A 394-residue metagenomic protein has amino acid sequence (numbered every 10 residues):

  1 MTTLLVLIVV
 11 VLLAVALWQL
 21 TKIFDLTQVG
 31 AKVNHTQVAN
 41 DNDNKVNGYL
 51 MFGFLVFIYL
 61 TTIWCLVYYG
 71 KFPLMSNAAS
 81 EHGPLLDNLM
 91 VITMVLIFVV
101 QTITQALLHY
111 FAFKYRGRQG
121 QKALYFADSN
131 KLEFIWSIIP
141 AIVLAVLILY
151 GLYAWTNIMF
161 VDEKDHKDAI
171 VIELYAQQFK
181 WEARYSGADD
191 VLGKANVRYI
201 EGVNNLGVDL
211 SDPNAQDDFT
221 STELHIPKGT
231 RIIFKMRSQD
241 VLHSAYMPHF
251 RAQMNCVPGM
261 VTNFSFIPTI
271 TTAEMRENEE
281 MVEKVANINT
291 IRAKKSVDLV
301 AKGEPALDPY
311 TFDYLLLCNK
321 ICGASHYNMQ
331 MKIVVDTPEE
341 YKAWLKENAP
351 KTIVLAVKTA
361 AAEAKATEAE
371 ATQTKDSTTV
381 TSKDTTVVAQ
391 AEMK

Functional and structural regions predicted by a protein language model:
M1-V99: Hydrophobic alpha-helical segments
N34-N40, T62-I92, Q105-K394: Non-transmembrane, membrane-proximal soluble domains of secreted or membrane proteins
